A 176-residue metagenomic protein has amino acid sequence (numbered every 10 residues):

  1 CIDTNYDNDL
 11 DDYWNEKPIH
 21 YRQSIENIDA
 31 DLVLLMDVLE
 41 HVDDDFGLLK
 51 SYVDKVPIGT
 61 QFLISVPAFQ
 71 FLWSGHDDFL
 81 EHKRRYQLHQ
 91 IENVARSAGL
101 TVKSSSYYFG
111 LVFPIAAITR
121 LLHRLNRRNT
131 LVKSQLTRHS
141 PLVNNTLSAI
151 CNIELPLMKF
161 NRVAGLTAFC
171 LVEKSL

Functional and structural regions predicted by a protein language model:
C1-S74, Q87-E92, C170-S175: Conserved SAM-binding loop
T4, L100-G110: Conserved S-adenosyl-L-methionine
N15-I19, L80-K83, R120-H123: Short, hinge-like loop/turn segments at secondary-structure boundaries
Q70-D77, N129-L131: Short glycine/proline- and charge-enriched loop/turn segments that cap or connect secondary-structure elements
Q70-S74, L111-A116: Short catalytic/ligand-binding loop motif for oxyanion handling, primarily in non-cytosolic enzymes, centered on
G75-V94, Y107-Y108: Acceptor-substrate binding/catalytic loop of class I
S97-T101, K174: A structural motif corresponding to the C-terminal end of an alpha-helix and its immediate exit/capping segment
V112-L176: A C-terminal cap/extension of S-adenosyl-L-methionine-dependent methyltransferases that defines the acceptor-substrate
